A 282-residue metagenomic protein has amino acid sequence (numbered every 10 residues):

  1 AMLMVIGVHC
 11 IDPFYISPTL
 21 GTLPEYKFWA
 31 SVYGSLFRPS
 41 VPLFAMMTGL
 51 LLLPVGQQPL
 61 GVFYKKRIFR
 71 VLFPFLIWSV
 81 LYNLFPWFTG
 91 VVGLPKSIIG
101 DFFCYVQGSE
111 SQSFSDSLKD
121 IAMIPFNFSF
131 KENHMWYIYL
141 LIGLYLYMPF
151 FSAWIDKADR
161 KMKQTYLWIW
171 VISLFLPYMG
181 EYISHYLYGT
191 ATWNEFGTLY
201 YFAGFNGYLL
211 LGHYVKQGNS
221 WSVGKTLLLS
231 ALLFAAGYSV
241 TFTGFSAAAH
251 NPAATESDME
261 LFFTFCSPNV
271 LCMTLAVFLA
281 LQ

Functional and structural regions predicted by a protein language model:
A1-Q282: Alpha-helical transmembrane segments and their immediate juxtamembrane cytosolic regions
